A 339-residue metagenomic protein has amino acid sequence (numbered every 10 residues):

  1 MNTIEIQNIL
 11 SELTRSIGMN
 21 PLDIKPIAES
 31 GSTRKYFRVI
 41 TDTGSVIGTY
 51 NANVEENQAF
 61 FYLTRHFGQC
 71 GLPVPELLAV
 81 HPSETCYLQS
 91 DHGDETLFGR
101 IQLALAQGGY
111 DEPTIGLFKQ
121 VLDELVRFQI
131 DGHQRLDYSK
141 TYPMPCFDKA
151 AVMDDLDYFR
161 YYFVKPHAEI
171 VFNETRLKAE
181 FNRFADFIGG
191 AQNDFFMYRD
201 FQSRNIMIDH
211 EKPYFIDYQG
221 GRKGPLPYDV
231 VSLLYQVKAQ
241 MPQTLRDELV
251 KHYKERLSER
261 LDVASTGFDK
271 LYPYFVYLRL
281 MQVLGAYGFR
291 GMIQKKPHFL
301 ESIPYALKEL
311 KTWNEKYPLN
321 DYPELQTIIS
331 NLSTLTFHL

Functional and structural regions predicted by a protein language model:
I6-R15, H133-P145, A150, D155-F196 (+1 more regions): An alpha-helical support segment within catalytic cores of ATP-dependent transferases
L13-L22, C70-L72, L261-D262: Short secondary-structure junctions
M19-F37: ATP-binding glycine-rich phosphate-binding loop
K35-I40, G48, F128, N182-V230 (+1 more regions): Active-site acidic catalytic loop and adjacent metal/ATP-binding pocket of ATP-dependent phosphoryl transfer enzymes
F37-D154: ATP-binding pocket architecture of kinase catalytic cores
Q89-Y110, Q134, Y158-E169, M281-P297: A glycine-centered beta->alpha junction motif in the catalytic cores of kinase/phosphotransferase enzymes
D157-H167, L226-D262, Y277-Q294, A306-W313: Active-site activation/catalytic loop segments of kinase-like enzymes and analogous catalytic loops in related
G285-L339: ATP/Mg2+ or Mg2+-diphosphate-binding catalytic cores that bind nucleotide phosphates or diphosphates via glycine-rich
